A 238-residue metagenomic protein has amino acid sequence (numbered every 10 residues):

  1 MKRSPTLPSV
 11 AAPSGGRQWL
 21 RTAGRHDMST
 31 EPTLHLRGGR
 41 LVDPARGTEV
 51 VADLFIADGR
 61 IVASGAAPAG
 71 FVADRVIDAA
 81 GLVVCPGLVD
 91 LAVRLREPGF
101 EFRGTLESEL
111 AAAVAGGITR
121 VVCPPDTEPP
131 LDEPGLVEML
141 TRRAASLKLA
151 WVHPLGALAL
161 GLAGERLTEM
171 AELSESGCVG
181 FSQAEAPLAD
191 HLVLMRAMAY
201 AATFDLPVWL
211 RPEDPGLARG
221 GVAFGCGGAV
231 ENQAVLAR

Functional and structural regions predicted by a protein language model:
K2-S4, S9: Low-acidity, Ser/Thr- and Arg-rich intrinsically disordered low-complexity segments
G24, M28-G87: Histidine-rich, glycine-flanked metal-binding segment
A79-A144: Metal-associated gating/positioning segment near the N- to mid-region
L91-G104, H153-E165, E231-R238: Active-site mouth loops of central-metabolism enzymes
S108-L131, K148-L160, S174-A189, D205-E213: Divalent metal-dependent hydrolysis catalytic cores, especially in the metallo-beta-lactamase
G116-V121, M139-W151, E213-R238: Active-site gating loops and adjacent loop-to-helix segments of metal-dependent hydrolytic enzymes
L131-E138, L188-Y200: Active-site-adjacent beta->alpha loops and helix N-cap segments on the catalytic face of soluble alpha/beta enzymes
